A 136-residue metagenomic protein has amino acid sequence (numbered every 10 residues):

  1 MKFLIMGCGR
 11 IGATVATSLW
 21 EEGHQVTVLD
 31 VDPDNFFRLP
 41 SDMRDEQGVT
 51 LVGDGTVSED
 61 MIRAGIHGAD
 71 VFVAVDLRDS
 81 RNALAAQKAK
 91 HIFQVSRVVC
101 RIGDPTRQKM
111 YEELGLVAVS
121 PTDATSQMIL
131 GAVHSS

Functional and structural regions predicted by a protein language model:
M1-S136: Cytosolic regulatory regions of ion transport systems
